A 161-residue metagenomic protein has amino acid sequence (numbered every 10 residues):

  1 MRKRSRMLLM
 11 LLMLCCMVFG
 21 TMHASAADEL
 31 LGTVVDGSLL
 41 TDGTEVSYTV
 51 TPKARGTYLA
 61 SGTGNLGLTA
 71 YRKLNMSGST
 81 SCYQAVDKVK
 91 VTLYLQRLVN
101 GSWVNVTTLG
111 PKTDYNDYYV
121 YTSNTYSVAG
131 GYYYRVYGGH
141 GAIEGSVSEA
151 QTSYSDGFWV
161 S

Functional and structural regions predicted by a protein language model:
M1-G67: N-terminal prepro-regions of secreted/extracellular proteins
G56-L95: Short, surface-exposed binding/anchoring microloops in extracellular/periplasmic proteins
L68-R72, L98-G101, S127-Y134, S161: A short, structured loop/turn motif at beta-sheet edges
L93, S102-D117: Solvent-exposed serine/threonine-rich low-complexity stretches and specific carbohydrate-binding patches
V99-S102, E144-S146: Solvent-exposed strand-loop boundary residues in beta-sheet-rich modules
Y118-V128: Exposed aromatic-hydrophobic patches
Y132-V147: Enriched for extracellular/lumenal, surface-exposed ectodomains of secreted and cell-surface proteins
G145-S161: Short beta-strand elements
